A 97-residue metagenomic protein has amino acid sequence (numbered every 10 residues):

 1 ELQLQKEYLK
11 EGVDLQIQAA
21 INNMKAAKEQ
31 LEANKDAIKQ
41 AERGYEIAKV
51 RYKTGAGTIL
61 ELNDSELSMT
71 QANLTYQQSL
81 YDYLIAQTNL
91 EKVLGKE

Functional and structural regions predicted by a protein language model:
E1-T75, D82-V93: Amphipathic alpha-helical coiled-coil segments
K96-E97: Short, solvent-exposed mixed-charge patches
